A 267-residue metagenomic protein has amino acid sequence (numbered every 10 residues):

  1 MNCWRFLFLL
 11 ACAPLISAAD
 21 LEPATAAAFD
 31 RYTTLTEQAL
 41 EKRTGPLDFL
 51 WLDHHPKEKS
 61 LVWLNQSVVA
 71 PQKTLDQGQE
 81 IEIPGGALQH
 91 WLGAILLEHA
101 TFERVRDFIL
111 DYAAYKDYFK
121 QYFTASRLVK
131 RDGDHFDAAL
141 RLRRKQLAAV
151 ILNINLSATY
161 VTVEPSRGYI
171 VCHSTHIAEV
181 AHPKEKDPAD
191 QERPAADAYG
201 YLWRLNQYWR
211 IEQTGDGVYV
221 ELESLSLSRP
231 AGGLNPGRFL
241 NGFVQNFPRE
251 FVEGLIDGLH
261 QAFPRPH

Functional and structural regions predicted by a protein language model:
N2-L9: Sec-dependent signal peptide recognition, specifically the positively charged N-region followed immediately by
A13-P14: N-terminal signal peptide c-region/cleavage motif recognized by signal peptidases
D20-H267: Eukaryotic helix-grip
